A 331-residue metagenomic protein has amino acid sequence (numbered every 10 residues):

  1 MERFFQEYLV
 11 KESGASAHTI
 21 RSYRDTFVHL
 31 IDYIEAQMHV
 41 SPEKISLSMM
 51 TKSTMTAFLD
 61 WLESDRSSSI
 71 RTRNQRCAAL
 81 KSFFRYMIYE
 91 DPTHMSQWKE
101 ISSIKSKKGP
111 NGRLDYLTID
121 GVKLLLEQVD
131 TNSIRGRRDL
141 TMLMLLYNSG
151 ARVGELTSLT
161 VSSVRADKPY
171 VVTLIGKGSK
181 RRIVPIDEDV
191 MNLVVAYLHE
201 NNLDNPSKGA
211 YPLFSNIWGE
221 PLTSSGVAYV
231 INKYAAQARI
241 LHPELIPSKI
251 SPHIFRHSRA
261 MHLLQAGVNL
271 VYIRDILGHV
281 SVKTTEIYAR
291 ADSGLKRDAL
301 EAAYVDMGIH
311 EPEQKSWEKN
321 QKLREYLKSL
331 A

Functional and structural regions predicted by a protein language model:
M1-A331: Conserved catalytic core of the tyrosine transesterase superfamily
